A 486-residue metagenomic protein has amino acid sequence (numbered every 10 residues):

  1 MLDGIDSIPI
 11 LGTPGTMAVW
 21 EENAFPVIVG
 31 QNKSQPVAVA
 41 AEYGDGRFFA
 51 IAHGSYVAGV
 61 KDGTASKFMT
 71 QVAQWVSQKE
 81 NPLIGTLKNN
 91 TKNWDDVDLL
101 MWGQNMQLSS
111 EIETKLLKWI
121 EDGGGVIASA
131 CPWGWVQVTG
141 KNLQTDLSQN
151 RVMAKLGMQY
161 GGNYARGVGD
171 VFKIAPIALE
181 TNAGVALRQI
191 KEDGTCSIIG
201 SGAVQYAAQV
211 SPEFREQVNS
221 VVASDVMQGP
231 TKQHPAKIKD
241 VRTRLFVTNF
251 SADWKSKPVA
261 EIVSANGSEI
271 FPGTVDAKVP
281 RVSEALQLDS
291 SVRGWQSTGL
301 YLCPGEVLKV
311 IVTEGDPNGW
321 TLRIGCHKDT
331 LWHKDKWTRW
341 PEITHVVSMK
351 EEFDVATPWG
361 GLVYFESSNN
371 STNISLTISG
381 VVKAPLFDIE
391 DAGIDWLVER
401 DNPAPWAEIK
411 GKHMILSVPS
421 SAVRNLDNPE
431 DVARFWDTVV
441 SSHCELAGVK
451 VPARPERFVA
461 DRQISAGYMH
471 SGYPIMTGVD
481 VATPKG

Functional and structural regions predicted by a protein language model:
M1-G44, G59-K61, K92, A154-R215: Catalytic beta-strand/loop cores that center a nucleophilic Ser/Cys/Thr and support acyl-enzyme chemistry
K33, G54-A58, N105-L108, P132-V136 (+3 more regions): Solvent-exposed loop/turn segments at secondary-structure junctions within structured extracellular/periplasmic domains
A41-S55, S66, V72-W75, N93-D146: Short alpha-beta junction capping motif
P82-D95, S348-E351: A short, well-structured beta->alpha microelement
A165, V171-A265, W406-R424, D431-H443: Activation corresponds to long, low-complexity, non-globular regions
P258-L386: Beta-strand-enriched, solvent-exposed domains that form extended recognition/catalytic surfaces
L362-Y364, S368-K412, A422: Exposed low-complexity, polar/acidic, P/S/T/G-rich flexible segments that act as propeptides, protease-susceptible
L397-G486: Juxtacatalytic substrate-recognition/specificity segment
